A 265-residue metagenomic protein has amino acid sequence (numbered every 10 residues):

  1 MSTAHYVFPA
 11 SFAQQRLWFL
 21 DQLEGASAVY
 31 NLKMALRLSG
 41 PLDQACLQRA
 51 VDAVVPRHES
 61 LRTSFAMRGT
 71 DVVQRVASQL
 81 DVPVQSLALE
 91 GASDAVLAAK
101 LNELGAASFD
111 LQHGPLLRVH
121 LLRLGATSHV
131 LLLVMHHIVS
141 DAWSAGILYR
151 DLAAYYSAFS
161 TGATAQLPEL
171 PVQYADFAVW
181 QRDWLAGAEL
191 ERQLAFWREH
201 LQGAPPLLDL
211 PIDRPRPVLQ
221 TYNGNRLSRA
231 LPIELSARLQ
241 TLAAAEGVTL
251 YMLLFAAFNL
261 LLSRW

Functional and structural regions predicted by a protein language model:
S2-S78, G91-W184, R192-P211, V248: Acyl-group handoff/entry surfaces in thioester-processing enzymes
Q79-Q85: Short, charged/polar, Gly/Pro-enriched secondary-structure boundary elements
N223-S236: DNA breakage-rejoining catalytic core of tyrosine-based enzymes
E234-T249: Surface-exposed, Lys/Arg-rich phosphate-binding patches that contact polyanionic backbones
S263-W265: Secondary-structure transition/capping motifs at alpha-helix termini and the adjoining loop/turn into the next element
